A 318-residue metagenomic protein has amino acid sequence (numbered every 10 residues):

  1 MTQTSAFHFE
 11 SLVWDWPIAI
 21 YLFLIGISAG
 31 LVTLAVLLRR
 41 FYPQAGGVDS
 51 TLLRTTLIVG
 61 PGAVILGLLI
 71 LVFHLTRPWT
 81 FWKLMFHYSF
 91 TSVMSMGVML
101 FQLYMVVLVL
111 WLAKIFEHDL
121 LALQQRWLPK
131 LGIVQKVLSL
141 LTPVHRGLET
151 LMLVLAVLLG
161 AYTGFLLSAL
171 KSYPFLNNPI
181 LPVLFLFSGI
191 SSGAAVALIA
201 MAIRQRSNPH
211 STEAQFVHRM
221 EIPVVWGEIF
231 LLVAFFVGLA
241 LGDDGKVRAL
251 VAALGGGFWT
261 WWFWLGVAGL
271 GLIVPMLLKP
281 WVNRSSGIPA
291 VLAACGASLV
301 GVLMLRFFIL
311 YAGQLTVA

Functional and structural regions predicted by a protein language model:
M1-I18, A45-V48, F73-S95, T163-L184 (+3 more regions): Membrane-interface interhelical loops and short amphipathic "cap" helices that link adjacent transmembrane segments
A19-F23, V64, L68, S95-M99 (+4 more regions): Hydrophobic alpha-helical transmembrane segments of multi-pass small-molecule transporters/permeases
L22-I27, F41-P43, V107-S286, L292: Long, contiguous internal "core" modules enriched in hydrophobic/ aromatic residues
I27-V107: Membrane helical hairpin/interfacial module
D49-L52, S286, A290: Soluble secreted/lumenal catalytic domains with histidine-centered metal-binding or acid-base catalytic motifs
L57, Q102, L265, L292-G296: Hydrophobic alpha-helical transmembrane segments
I58-G67, P223-L232, G301-V302: Hydrophobic alpha-helical membrane-insertion segments
L292-A312: Final/C-terminal transmembrane alpha-helix of multipass membrane proteins
